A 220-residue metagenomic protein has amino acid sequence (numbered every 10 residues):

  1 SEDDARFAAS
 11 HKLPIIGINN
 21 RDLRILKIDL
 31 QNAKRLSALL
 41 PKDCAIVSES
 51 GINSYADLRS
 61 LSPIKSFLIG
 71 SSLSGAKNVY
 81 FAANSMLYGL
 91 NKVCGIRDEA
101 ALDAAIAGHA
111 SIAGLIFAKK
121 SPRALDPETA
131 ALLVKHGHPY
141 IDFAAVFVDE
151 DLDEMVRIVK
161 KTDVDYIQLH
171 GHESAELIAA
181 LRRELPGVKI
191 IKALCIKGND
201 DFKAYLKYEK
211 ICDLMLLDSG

Functional and structural regions predicted by a protein language model:
S1-E2, N19-L23, E49-N53, S72-S74 (+6 more regions): Active-site beta-loop-alpha junctions enriched in small/polar residues
E2-K12, S48-I69, N78-F81, R97-G108 (+4 more regions): Catalytic cores of alpha/beta
A5-A38, N78, I112-A124, A204-G220: Glycine/Thr-rich beta-alpha phosphate-binding loop at enzyme active sites
I15-A56, S60-S62, F67: Catalytic-face loop-and-helix region of soluble metabolic enzyme cores
I16-I18, I46-E49, F67-I69, N91-G95 (+5 more regions): Hydrophobic faces of well-ordered beta-strands that scaffold small-molecule active sites in alpha/beta enzyme cores
G17-I25, I52, P63-M86, A110-P122 (+2 more regions): Glycine-rich phosphate-binding active-site loops on the catalytic face of alpha/beta enzymes
L30, R35-L39, L73-N91, P127-G137 (+1 more regions): C-terminal helical cap(s) of enzyme catalytic domains, especially alpha/beta-barrels
D126-L181, L185-V188, K192-L194: Glycine/small-residue-rich loop that forms an oxyanion/phosphate-binding "nest" at active or ligand-binding sites
